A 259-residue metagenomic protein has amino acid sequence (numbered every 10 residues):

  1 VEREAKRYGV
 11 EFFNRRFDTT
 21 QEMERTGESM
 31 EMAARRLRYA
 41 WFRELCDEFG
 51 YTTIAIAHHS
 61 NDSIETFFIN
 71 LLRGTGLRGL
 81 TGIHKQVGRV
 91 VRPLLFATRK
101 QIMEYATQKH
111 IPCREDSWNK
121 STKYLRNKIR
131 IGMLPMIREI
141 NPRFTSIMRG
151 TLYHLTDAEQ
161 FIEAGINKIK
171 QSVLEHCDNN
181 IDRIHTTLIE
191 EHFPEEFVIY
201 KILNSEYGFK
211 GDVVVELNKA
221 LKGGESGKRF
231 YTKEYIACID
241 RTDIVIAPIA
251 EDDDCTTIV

Functional and structural regions predicted by a protein language model:
V1-P135: Core alpha/beta nucleotide-donor-binding catalytic domains of modification enzymes
F17, L37, Q86-V87, R149-V259: AMP-forming adenylation/ATP pyrophosphatase catalytic core
R25-E28, T75, A97, Y124 (+6 more regions): Short coil/turn linker and secondary-structure boundary residues
E48, M136-E139, I202-S205: Active-site catalytic microenvironments for nucleophilic, acid-base chemistry
R73, L77, R138-P142, Q160 (+2 more regions): Alpha-helix boundary/capping and short turn/kink residues
N119-R126, T145-T156: Internal, active-site/partner-interface "lid" segment
R130-M148: Conserved anion/nucleotide-ligand pocket segment
